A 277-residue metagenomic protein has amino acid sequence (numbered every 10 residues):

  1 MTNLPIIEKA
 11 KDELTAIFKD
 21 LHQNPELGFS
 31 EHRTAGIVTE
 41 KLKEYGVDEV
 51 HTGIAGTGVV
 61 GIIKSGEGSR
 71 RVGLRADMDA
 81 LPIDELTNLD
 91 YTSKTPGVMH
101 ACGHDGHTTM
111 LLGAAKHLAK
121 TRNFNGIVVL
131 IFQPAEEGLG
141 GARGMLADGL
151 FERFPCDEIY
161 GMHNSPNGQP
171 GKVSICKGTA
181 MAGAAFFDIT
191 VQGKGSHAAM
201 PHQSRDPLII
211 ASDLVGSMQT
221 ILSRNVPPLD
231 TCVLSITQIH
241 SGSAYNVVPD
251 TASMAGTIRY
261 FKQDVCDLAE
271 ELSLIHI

Functional and structural regions predicted by a protein language model:
T2-H100, T109, K116-F124: Acidic/His- and Gly-rich active-site-bordering loop/insert found across diverse amide/peptide-bond hydrolases
L21, M145, G256: Residue-level signal for inorganic ion chemistry
N24, H202-I209, D264-E271: Active-site pocket-shaping loop/turn-to-helix segments
F29, T109, G140, D264 (+1 more regions): Residues that form or flank phosphate/diphosphate-binding pockets in enzymes that use nucleotide phosphates
V59, L81-I83, T87-M99, G106 (+1 more regions): Histidine/acidic-residue-rich, glycine-tolerant segments that coordinate divalent metal ions
V247-E270: A conserved active-site cap/scaffold subdomain adjacent to cofactor or substrate pockets
I275-I277: Conserved small/polar residues in nucleotide/adenosyl-binding loops
